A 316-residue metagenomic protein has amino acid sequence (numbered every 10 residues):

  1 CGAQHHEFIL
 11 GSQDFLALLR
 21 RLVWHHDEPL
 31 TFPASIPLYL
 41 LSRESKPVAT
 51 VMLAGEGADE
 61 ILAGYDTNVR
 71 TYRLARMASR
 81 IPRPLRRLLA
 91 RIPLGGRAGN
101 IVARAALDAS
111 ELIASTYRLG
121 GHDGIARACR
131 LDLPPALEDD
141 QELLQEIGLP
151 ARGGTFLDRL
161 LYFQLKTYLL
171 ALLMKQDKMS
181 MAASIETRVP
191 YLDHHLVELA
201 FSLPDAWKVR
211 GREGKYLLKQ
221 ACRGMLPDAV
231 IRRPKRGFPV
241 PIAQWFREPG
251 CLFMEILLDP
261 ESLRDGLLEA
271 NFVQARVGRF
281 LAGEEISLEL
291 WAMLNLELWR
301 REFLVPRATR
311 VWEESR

Functional and structural regions predicted by a protein language model:
C1-A17, P33-G55, L169, C222 (+1 more regions): ATP-dependent adenylation/nucleotidyltransferase module used to activate substrates
C1-H25, V51, L133-L143, I147: A conserved beta-strand->alpha-helix junction
H6, E28-T31, R76-R80, A206-R210: Short, polar/flexible loop-turn hinges at active-site or ligand-entry regions and domain interfaces
D14, L18, E60-G64, P239 (+1 more regions): Short catalytic/ligand-binding loop motif for oxyanion handling, primarily in non-cytosolic enzymes, centered on
R20-W24, K46, N68-R70, W245-R247: Short low-complexity, flexible loop/linker segments enriched in glycine and/or proline with clustered acidic
A34, P47, V51-L53, G96 (+1 more regions): Adenosyl-5′-phosphate
L40-G96, L173-L196: Active-site adenylate/phosphate-handling loop in enzymes that bind or generate adenylated species
